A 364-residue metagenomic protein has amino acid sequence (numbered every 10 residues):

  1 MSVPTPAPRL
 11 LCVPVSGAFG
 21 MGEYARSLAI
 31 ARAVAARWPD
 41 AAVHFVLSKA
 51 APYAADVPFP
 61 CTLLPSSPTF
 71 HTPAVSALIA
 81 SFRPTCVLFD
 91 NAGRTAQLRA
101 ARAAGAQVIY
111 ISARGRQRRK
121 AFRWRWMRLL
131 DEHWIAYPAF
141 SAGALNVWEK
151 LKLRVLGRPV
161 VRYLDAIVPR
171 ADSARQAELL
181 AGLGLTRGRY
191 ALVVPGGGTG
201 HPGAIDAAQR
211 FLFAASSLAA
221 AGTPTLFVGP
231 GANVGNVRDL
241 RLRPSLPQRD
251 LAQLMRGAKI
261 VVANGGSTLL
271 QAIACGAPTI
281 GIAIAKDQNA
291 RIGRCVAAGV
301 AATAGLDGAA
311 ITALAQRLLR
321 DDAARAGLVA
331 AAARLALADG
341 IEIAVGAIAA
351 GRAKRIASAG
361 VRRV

Functional and structural regions predicted by a protein language model:
C12-R37, H44-L151: Active-site and donor-binding regions of nucleotide-sugar-utilizing enzymes
T62-F70, L242-L246, A301-D307: Short acidic-hydrophobic, aromatic-tinged amphipathic segments that line or gate anion-handling sites
L129-G197, P230: A nucleotide-sugar donor-handling region in carbohydrate enzymes
E178-A258: Donor-nucleotide binding loops and adjacent catalytic segments primarily of GT-B fold Leloir glycosyltransferases
R256-G266: Acidic donor-binding loop of glycosyltransferase active sites
L269-A313: Catalytic binding pocket for nucleotide-activated donors in carbohydrate/polymer assembly enzymes
A324-A338: A short, well-ordered alpha-helix in the C-terminal region of glycosyltransferases
L337-V364: C-terminal alpha-helical cap of glycosyltransferases
